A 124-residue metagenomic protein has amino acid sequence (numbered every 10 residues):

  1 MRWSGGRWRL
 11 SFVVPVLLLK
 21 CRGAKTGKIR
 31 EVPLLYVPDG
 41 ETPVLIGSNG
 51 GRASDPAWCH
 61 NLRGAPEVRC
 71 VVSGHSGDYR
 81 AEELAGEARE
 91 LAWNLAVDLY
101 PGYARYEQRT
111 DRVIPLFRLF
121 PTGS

Functional and structural regions predicted by a protein language model:
M1-V13: Short, small/hydrophobic-residue-rich motifs at membrane-helix boundaries and re-entrant hairpins of integral membrane
G6-R7, T26, Y103-E107: Short helix-to-loop capping/linker segments positioned immediately adjacent to catalytic or ligand/cofactor-binding
W8-R9, L35, H60: Short secondary-structure boundary/capping segments
S11, T26-K28, L62, D111: A generic structural micro-feature
V14-G50: Short beta-strand segments
L17, V113-F117: Short beta-strand micro-motifs in enzyme catalytic cores
G40-E41, T122-S124: Short loop segments at secondary-structure junctions
S48-Y103, R109-V113, P121-G123: Short, structured beta-strand-loop surface elements
